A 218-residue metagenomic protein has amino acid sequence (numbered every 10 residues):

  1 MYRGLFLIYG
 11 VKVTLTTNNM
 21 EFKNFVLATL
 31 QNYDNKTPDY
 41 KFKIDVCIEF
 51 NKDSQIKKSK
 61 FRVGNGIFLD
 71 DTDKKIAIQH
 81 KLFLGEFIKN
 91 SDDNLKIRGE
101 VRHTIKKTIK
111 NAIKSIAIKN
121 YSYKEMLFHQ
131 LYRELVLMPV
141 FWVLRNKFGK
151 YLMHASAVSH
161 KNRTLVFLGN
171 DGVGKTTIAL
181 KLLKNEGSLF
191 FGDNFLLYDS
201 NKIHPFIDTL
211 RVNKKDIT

Functional and structural regions predicted by a protein language model:
M1-L168, N185-E186, L197-T218: A noncatalytic interaction/capping subdomain that flanks phosphate/NTP-handling catalytic cores
V173-K175: Conserved glycine(s) of the Walker
T177-L189: A conserved segment at the C-terminal end of the G1
F191-L196: Flexible phosphate/Mg2+-sensing switch loops adjacent to catalytic phosphate-binding sites
